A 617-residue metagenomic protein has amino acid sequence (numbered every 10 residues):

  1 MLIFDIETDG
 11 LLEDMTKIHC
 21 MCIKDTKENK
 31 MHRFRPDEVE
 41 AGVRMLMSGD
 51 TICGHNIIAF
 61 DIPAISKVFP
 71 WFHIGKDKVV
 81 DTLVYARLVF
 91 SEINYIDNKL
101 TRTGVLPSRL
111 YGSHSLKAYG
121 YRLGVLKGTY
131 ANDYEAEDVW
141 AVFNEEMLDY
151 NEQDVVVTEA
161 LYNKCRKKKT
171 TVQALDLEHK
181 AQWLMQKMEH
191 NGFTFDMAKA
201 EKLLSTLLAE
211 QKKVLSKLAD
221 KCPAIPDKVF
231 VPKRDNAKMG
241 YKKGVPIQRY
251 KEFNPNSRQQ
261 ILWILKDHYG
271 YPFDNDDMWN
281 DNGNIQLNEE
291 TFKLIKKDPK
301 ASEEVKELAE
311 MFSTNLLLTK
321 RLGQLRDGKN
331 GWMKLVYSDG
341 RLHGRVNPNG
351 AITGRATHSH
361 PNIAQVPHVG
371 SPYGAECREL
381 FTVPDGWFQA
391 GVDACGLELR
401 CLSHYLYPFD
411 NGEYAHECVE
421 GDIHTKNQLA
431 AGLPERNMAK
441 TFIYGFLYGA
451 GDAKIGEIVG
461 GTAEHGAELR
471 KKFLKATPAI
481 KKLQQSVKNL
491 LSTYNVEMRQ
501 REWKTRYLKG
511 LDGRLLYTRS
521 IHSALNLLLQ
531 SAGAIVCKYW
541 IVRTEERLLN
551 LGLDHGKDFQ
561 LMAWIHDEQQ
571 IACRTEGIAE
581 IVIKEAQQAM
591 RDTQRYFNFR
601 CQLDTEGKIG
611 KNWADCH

Functional and structural regions predicted by a protein language model:
M1-E7, C20, T103-Y111, R122 (+10 more regions): Conserved "right-hand" nucleotidyltransferase catalytic core of DNA-directed polymerases
I6-E13, I58, A394-C401: Short acidic, Gly/Ser-rich segments with clustered Asp/Glu that frequently serve as metal-coordination loops in enzyme
L12, T16-H19, I23-P36, T51-R166 (+3 more regions): Active-site-proximal helix-loop-helix substrate-binding element of RNase H-like nuclease domains
L83-N94, P255-N256, E606-H617: Short, conserved secondary-structure transition motifs
H343, P348-N349, Q428-W564, T575-I578 (+1 more regions): Conserved catalytic core of nucleic-acid polymerases
P348-P434: Function-dense linear segments that define catalytic or interfacial modules in macromolecule-processing proteins
Q570-R574: Short hydrophobic/aromatic beta-strand micro-patches that form the beta-sheet surface supporting nucleotide- or nucleic
V582-M590: Short amphipathic alpha-helices in soluble, non-transmembrane regions that often serve as interface/regulatory elements
